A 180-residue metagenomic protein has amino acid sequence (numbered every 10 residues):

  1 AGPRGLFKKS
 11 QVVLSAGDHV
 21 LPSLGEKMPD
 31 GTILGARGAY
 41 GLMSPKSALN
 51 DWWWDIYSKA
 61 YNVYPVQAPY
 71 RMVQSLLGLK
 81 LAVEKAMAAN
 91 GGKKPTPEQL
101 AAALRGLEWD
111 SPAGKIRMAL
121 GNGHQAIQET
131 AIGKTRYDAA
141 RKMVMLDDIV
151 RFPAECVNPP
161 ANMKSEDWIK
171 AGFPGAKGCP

Functional and structural regions predicted by a protein language model:
A1-Q74, E84-N90, M145-G178: Extracellular/periplasmic periplasmic-binding protein-like sensory domains
K59-P69, K80-P160, C179: Segments of small-molecule ligand-sensing domains
